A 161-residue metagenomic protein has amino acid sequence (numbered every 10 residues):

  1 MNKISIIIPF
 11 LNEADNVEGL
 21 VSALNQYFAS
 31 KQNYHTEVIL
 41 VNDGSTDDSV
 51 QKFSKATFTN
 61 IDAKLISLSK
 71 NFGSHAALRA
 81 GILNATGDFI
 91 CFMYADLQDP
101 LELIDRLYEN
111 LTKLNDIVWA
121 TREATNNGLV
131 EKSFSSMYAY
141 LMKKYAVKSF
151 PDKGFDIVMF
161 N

Functional and structural regions predicted by a protein language model:
K3-S5, E37: Cell-envelope/extracellular polymer assembly enzymes that use nucleotide-activated donors
E13-A29: Short, well-formed alpha-helical segments that are part of the catalytic scaffolds of diverse glycosyltransferases
E13-N16, S45, P100: Donor nucleotide-sugar binding loop of glycosyltransferases
F28-Y34, A56-D62: Short helix-capping segments at alpha-helix termini
Q32-S45, I66-L68: Short beta-strand/loop segment that forms part of the nucleotide-sugar
T36, D62-K64, N115: Short, conserved active-site loop motifs that form the nucleotide-linked donor/cofactor pocket
N42-Q51, L97-Q98: A conserved acidic beta->alpha catalytic loop
L68-K70, S74-N84, F89-F92, Q98-N161: Acceptor/aglycone-binding surface of glycosyltransferases and processive sugar-polymer synthases
